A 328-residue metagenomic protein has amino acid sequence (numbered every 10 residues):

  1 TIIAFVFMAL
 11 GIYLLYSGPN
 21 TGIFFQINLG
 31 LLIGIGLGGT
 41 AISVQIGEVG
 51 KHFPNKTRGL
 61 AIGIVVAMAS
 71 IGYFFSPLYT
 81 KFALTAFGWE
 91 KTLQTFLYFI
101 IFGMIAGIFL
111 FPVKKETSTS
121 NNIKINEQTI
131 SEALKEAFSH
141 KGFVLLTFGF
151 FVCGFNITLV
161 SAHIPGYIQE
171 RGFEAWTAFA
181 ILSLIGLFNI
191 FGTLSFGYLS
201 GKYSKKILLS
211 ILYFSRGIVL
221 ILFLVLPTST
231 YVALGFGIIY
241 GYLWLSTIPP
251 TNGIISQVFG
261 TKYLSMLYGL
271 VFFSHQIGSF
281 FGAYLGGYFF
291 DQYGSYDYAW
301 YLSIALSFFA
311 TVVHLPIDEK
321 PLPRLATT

Functional and structural regions predicted by a protein language model:
V6-N20, S215-T228: C-terminal ends and interior cores of transmembrane alpha-helices in multi-pass membrane transporters/permeases
G22-T40, F151, V232-S246: Hydrophobic core of transmembrane alpha-helices in multi-pass small-molecule transporters, especially MFS/SLC-type
G39-F53, S246-F259: Intracellular juxtamembrane helix-capping segments at the cytosolic ends of symmetry-related transmembrane helices
V65-K115: Helix-loop-helix hairpin linking two adjacent transmembrane segments in secondary transporters
P112-E132, P323-T328: Flexible cytoplasmic inter-helical loops of multi-pass small-molecule transporters
K135-F196: Extracytoplasmic gate region of multi-pass secondary transporters
S183-F188, S200-I254: C-terminal transmembrane helical hairpin of 12-TM major facilitator-type secondary transporters
T193-S204, D291: Helix-to-loop junctions at the C-terminal end of transmembrane segments in multipass secondary transporters
